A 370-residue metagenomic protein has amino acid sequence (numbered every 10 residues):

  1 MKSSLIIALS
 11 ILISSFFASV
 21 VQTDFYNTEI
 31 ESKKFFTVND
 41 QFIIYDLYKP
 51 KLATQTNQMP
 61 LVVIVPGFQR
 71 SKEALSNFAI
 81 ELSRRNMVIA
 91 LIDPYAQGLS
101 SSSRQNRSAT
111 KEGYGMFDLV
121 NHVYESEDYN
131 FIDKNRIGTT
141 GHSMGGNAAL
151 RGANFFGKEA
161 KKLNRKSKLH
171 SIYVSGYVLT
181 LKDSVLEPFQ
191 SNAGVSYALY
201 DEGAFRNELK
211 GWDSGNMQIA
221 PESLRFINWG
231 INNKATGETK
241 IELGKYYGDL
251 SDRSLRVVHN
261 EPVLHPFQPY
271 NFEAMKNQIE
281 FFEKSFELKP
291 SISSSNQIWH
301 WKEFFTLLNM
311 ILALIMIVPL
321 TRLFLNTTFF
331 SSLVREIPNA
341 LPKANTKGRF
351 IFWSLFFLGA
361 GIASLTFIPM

Functional and structural regions predicted by a protein language model:
M1-S3, E73: Bacterial N-terminal signal peptides that target proteins for export
S4-S19: Hydrophobic membrane-insertion alpha-helices, especially the h-region of bacterial N-terminal signal peptides
A18-Q22, R322-L325: Juxtamembrane cytosolic interface motif at the C-terminal end of transmembrane helices
T23, T28-I298: Soluble extramembrane regions of membrane proteins in the secretory/endomembrane system
N296-M370: Core alpha-helical transmembrane segments of integral membrane proteins
